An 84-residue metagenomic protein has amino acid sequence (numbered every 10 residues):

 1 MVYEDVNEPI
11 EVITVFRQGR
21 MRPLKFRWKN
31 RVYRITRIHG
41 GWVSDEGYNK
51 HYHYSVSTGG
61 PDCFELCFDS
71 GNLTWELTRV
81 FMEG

Functional and structural regions predicted by a protein language model:
M1-G84: Cysteine-centric segments in proteins
